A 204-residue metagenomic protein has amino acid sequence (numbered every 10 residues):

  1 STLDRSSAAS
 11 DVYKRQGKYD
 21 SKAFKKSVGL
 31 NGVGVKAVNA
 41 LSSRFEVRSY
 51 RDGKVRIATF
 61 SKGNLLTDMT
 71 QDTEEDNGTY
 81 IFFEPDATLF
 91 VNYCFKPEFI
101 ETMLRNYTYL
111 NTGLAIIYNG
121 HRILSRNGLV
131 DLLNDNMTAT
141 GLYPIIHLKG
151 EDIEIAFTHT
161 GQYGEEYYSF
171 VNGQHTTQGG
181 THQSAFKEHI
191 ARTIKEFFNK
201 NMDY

Functional and structural regions predicted by a protein language model:
S1, L89-Y93, Q178-G179: A generic structural signal for short coil/turn motifs at secondary-structure boundaries
T2-A9, Y13: Single conserved hydrophobic/aromatic residue that forms the stacking wall/gate of nucleotide- or nucleobase-binding
S7, Q71-N77, H147-G150: Short, ordered beta-strand-loop transition motifs
D11-K18, G78-Y80, A156-Y168: Active-site-adjacent bridging/hinge elements
G17-T138: GHKL-type ATPase core
E98-E101, R105-Y107, G113-Y204: GHKL/Histidine-kinase-like ATPase module
